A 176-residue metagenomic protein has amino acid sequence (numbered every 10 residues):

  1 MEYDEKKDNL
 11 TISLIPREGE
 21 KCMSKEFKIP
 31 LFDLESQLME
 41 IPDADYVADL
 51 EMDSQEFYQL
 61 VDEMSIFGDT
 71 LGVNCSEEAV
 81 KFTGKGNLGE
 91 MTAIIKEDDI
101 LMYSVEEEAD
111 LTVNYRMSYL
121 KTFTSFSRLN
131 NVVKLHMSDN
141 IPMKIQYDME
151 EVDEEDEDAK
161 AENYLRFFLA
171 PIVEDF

Functional and structural regions predicted by a protein language model:
M1-M23, Y46-K96, E106-F176: DNA polymerase processivity clamps
I12-E18, M23-I41: Conserved loop-to-helix interface motifs that mediate assembly, gating, or partner/ligand docking in ancient ring
D33-E35, I95-L101: Short acidic, glycine/tyrosine-flanked loop/strand segments centered on an H-E-D-like triad
